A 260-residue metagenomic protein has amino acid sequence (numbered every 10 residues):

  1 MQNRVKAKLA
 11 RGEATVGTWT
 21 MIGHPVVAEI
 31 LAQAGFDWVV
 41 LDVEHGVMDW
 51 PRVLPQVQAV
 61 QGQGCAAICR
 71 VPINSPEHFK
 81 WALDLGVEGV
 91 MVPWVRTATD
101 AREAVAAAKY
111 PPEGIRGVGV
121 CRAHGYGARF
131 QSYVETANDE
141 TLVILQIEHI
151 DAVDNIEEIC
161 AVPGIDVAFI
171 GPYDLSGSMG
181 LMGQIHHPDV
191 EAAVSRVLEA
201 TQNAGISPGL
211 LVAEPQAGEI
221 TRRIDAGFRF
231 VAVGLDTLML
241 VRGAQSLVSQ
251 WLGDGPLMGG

Functional and structural regions predicted by a protein language model:
M1-G260: Expand to "…catalyze enediolate/carbanion chemistry for C-C bond making/breaking, isomerization, decarboxylation
